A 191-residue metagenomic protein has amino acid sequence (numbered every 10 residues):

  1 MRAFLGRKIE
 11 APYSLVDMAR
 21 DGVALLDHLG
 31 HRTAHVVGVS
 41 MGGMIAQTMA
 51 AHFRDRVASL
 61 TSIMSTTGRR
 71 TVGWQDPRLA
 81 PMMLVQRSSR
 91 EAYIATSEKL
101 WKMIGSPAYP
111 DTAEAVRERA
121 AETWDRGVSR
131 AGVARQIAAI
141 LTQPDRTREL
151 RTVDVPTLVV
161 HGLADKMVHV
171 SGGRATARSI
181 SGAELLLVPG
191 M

Functional and structural regions predicted by a protein language model:
P12, V16-A34: Conserved acidic catalytic loop of the alpha/beta-hydrolase fold
H35, A58-T61, R151: Residue in the alpha/beta-hydrolase core beta-strand immediately N-terminal to the catalytic nucleophile
G38-G42, A46: Gly/Ala-rich beta-loop-alpha elbow adjacent to hydrolase catalytic centers
Q47, A51, A58-R90, G132: Flexible "cap/lid" loop of the alpha/beta hydrolase fold
Q75-R148, T152-V155, A175: Alpha/beta-hydrolase
V153, V159-H161, D165: Short beta-strand/loop motif that positions the catalytic acidic residue of the alpha/beta-hydrolase fold
L163-D165, A183, G190-M191: Acidic beta-to-alpha connecting loop that harbors the catalytic carboxylate
K166-G172: Conserved alpha/beta-hydrolase "acid-adjacent" motif
